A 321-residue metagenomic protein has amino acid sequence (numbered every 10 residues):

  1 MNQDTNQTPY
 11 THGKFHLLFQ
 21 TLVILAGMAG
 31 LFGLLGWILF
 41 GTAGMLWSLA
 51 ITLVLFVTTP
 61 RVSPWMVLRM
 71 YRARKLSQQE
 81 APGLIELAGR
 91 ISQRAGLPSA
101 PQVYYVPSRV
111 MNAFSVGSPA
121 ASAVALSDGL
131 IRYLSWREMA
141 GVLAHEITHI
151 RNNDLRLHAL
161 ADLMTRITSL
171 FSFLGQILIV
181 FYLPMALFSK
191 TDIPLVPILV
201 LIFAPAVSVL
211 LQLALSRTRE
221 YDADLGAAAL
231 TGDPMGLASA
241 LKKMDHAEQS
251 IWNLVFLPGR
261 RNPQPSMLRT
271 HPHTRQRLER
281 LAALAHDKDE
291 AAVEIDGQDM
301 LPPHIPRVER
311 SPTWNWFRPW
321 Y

Functional and structural regions predicted by a protein language model:
M1-G13, L183-S216, G226-Y321: Cytosolic-facing loops and C-terminal tails of multi-pass membrane proteins
M1-L53, S311-Y321: N-terminal low-structure segments adjacent to metalloprotease catalytic domains across cellular compartments
G27, L31-L39, V54, T58-V62 (+8 more regions): Alpha-helical membrane-inserting segments
G41, A88-S92, R217-D233: An active-site-proximal "capping" alpha-helix that borders the catalytic cofactor pocket
G44-L55, L178-Y182, P197-I202: Hydrophobic core segments of alpha-helical transmembrane domains in multi-pass membrane proteins
A50, T58-A159: Peri-catalytic and regulatory segments of divalent metal-dependent proteins
V57-K75, V209-G226: Transmembrane-cytosolic junction motif
D154-L183, L237-S250: Post-HEXXH active-site segment of zinc metalloproteases
